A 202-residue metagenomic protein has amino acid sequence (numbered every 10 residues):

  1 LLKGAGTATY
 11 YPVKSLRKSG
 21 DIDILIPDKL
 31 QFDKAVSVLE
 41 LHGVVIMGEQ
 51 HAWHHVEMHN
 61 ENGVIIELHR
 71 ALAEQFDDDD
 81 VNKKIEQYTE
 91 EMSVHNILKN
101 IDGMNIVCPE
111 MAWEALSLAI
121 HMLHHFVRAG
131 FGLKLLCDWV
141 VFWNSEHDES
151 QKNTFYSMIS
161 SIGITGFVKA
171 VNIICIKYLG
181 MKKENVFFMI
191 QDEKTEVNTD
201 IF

Functional and structural regions predicted by a protein language model:
L1-G20, I26-F202: Conserved NTP-donor binding/palm subdomain of two-metal-ion nucleotidyltransferases/polymerases, i.e., the charged
